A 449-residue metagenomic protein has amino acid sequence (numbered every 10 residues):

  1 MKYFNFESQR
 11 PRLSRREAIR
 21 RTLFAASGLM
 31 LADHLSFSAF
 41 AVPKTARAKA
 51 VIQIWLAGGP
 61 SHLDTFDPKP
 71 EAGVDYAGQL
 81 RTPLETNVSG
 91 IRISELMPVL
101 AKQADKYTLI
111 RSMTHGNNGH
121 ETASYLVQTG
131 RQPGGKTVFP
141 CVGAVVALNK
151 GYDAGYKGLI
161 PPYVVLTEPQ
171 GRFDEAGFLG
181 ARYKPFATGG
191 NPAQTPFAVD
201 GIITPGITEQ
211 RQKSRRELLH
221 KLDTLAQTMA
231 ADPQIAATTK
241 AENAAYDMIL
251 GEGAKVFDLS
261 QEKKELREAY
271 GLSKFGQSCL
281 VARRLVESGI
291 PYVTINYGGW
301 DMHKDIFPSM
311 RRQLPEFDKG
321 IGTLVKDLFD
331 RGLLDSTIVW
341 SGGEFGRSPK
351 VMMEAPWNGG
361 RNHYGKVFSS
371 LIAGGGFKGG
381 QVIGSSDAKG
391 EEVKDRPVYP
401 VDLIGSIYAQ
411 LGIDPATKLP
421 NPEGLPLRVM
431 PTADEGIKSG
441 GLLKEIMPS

Functional and structural regions predicted by a protein language model:
M1-S449: Ligand-binding pockets and gating/stacking loops
